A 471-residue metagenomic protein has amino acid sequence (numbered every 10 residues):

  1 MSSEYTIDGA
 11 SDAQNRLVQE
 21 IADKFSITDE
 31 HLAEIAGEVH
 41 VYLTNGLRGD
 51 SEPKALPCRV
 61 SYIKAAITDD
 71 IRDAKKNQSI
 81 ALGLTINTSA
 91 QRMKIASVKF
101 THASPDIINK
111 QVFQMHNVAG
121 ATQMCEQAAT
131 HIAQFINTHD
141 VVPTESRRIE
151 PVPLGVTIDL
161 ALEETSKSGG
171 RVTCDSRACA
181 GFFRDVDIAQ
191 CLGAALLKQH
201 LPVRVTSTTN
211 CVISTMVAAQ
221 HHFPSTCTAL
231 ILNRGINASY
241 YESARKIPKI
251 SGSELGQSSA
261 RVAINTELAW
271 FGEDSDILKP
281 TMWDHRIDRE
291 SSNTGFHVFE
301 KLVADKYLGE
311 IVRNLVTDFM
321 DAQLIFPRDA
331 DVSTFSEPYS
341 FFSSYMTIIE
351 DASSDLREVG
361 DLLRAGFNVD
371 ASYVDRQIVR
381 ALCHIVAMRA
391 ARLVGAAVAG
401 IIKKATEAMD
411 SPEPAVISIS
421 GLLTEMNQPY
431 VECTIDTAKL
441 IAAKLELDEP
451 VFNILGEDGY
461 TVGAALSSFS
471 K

Functional and structural regions predicted by a protein language model:
M1-K110, Q114-V152, L197, H222 (+1 more regions): ATP-binding/phosphotransfer module of carbohydrate and carboxylate kinases, centering on a glycine-rich
A22-I67, T206-S207, I213, T228-I231 (+3 more regions): Small-residue (GG/TT-enriched) beta-loop-alpha framework at ligand/catalytic clefts
S79-T85, P153-G155, C227-I231, N237 (+2 more regions): Short glycine-aspartate micro-motif
L84-I86, A96, T206-S207, A219-Q220 (+2 more regions): Conserved catalytic-core segments centered on acid/base and nucleophilic motifs
N87-Q91, F100-H102, D159-A161, S214 (+4 more regions): Conserved beta-strand elements of beta-rich interaction domains across eukaryotes, especially beta-propellers
A96, D106-I107, E145, T165-K167 (+2 more regions): Intrinsically disordered, low-complexity regions enriched in proline, serine, glycine and charged residues
V112-A133, L162-H222, C227-T228, A244-W270 (+2 more regions): Glycine-rich phosphate-binding loop and adjoining helix at the ATP-binding site of ATP-dependent phosphoryl-transfer
R147-A195, Q199-R204, P224, R234 (+4 more regions): Gly/Ser/Thr-rich active-site cleft segment
